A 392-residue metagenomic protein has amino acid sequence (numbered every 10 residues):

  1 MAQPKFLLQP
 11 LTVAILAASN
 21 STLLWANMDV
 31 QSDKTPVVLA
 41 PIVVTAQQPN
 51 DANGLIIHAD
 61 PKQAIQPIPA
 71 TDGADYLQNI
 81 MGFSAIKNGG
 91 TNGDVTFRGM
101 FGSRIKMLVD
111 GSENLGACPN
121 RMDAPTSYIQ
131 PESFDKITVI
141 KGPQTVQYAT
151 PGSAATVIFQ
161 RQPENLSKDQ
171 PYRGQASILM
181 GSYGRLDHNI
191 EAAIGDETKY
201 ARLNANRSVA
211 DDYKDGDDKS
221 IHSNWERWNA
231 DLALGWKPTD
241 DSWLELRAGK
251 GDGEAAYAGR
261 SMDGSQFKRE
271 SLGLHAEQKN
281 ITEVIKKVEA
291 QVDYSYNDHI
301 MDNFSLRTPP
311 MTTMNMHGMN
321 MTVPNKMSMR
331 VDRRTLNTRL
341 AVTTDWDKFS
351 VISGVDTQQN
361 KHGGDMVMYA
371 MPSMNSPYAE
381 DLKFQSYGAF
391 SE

Functional and structural regions predicted by a protein language model:
V38-A74, D94, D231: N-terminal periplasmic "start-of-domain" segments of outer-membrane beta-barrel proteins
P41, G73-Y76, G93-T96, L108 (+4 more regions): N-terminal periplasmic accessory domains that precede and gate Gram-negative outer-membrane beta-barrel machines
A74-E113: Extracytoplasmic beta-strand/coil segments of soluble accessory domains associated with Gram-negative outer-membrane
G102, D196-K199, K237-D241, I281-I285 (+1 more regions): Outer-membrane beta-barrel channels and translocator barrels
E113-P143: Short acidic/polar hinge/loop motifs at secondary-structure boundaries that mediate gating or recognition
T145, I158-Q160, L166-S167, G174 (+2 more regions): Periplasmic-side early beta-strands and strand-to-turn transitions of outer-membrane beta-barrels
R161, I178-S182, D196-T198, R207-D211 (+4 more regions): Transmembrane beta-strands of outer-membrane beta-barrel pores
A210, G216-D217, S223-W225, D241-V288 (+2 more regions): Flexible loop and strand-edge segments within Gram-negative outer membrane beta-barrel domains
